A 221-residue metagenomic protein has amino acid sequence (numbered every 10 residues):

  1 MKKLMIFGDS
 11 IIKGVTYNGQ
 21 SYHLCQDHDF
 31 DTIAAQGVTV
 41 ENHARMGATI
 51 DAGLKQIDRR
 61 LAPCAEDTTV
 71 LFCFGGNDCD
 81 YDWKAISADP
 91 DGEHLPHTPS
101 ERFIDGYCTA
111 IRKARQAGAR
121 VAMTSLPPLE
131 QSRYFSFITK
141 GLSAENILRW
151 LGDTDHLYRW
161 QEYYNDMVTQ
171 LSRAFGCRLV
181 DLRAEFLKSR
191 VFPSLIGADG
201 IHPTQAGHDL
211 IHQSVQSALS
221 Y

Functional and structural regions predicted by a protein language model:
M1-R45, R60-E66, V70: Serine-esterase "nucleophile elbow" of acetyl-processing enzymes
G8, G14, A44-G47, G75 (+2 more regions): Glycine-centered flexibility sites
V15-T16, D51, Y81: Short N-terminal helix/helix-N-cap motif within the alpha/beta-hydrolase-1
Q36, K55-Y221: Alpha-helical cap/lid subdomain in secreted, periplasmic, or secretory-pathway luminal O-acyl-processing enzymes
N42-T49, P96-P99: Short secondary-structure transition/capping motifs
G47-I57: Structural motif
